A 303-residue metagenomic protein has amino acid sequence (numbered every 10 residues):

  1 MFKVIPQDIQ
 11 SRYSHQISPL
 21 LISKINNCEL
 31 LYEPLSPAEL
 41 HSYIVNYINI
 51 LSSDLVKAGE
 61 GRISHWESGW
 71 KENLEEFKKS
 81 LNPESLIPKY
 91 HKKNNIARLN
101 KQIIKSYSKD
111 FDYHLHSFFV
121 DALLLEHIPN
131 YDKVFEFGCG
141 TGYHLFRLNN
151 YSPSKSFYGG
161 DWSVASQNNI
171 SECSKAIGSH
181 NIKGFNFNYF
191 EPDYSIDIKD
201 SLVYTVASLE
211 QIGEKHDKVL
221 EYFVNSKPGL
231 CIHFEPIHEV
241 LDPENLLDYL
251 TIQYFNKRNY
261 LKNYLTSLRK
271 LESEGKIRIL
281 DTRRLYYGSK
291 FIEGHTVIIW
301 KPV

Functional and structural regions predicted by a protein language model:
M1-F118, D248, K270, E274 (+2 more regions): N-terminal accessory regions of S-adenosyl-L-methionine
D112-N130: Conserved alpha-helix/loop element of class I SAM-dependent methyltransferases that forms part of the SAM/SAH-binding
E136: Class I SAM-dependent methyltransferase core
G140: Conserved glycine-rich SAM-binding loop
Y143-E191: Class I SAM-dependent methyltransferase SAM/SAH-binding core
S201-K215: A short SAM/SAH-binding and catalytic strip from SAM-dependent methyltransferases
P228-E239: Conserved beta-strand signature within the Rossmann-like core of class I S-adenosyl-L-methionine
L246-E272: Conserved Class I S-adenosyl-L-methionine
